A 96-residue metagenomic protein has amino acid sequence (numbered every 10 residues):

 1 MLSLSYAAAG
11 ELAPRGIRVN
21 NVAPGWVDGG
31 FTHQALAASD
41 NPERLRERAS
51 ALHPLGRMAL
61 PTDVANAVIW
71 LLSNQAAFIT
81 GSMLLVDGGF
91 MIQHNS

Functional and structural regions predicted by a protein language model:
M1-S5, V19: Conserved catalytic Lys-bearing alpha helix of Rossmann-like short-chain dehydrogenase/reductases
S5-Y6, A65-V68, L72: Short-chain dehydrogenase/reductase
G10-P14, A77: Alpha-helical segment proximal to the catalytic Tyr-Lys
R15, N20, S82: Rossmann-like NAD(H)/NADP(H) cofactor-binding core
P24-Q34, V86: Short, flexible catalytic-loop segment of classical short-chain dehydrogenase/reductase
A37-H53: A short C-terminal helix-loop "cap" of Rossmann-like NAD(P)-dependent dehydrogenase/epimerase domains
H53-V64, Q75: A conserved structural motif in NAD(P)-dependent oxidoreductases
I69, T80-S96: Short C-terminal tail/terminal secondary-structure segment of NAD(P)H-dependent dehydrogenase/reductase domains
